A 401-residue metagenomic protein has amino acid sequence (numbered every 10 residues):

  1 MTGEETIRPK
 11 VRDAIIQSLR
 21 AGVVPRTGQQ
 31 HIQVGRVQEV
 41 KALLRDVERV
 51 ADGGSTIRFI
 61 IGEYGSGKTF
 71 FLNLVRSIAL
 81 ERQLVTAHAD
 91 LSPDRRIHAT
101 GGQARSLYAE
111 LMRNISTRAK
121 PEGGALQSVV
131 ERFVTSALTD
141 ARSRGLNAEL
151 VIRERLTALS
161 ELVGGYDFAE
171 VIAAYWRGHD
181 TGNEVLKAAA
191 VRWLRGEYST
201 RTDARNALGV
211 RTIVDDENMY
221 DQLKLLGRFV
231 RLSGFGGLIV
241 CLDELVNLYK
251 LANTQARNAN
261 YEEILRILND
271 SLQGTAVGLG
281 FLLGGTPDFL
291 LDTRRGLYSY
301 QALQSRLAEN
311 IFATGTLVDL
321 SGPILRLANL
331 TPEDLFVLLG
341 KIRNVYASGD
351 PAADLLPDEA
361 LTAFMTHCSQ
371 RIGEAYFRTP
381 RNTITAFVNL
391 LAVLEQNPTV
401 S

Functional and structural regions predicted by a protein language model:
M1-T56, V400-S401: A short, basic N-terminal segment
E5-V11, K187-D358: The catalytic "switch" region of P-loop NTPases
Q29, Q33-V37, G65, G101 (+7 more regions): Conserved phosphate/pyrophosphate-binding and hydrolysis machinery centered on Walker-type P-loop NTPases, extending
V40, L72, A104-Y108, R257 (+1 more regions): Amphipathic alpha-helical segments in well-structured domains
F59-G62, S66, F70-S233, E395 (+1 more regions): P-loop NTPase nucleotide-binding core
Y64-T69, V246-N247, T379: Gly/Ser/Thr-rich loops at beta-strand to alpha-helix junctions that form or flank small-molecule/cofactor-binding
A174-R192, T314-V318, A328-S401: C-terminal alpha-helical "lid" subdomain
